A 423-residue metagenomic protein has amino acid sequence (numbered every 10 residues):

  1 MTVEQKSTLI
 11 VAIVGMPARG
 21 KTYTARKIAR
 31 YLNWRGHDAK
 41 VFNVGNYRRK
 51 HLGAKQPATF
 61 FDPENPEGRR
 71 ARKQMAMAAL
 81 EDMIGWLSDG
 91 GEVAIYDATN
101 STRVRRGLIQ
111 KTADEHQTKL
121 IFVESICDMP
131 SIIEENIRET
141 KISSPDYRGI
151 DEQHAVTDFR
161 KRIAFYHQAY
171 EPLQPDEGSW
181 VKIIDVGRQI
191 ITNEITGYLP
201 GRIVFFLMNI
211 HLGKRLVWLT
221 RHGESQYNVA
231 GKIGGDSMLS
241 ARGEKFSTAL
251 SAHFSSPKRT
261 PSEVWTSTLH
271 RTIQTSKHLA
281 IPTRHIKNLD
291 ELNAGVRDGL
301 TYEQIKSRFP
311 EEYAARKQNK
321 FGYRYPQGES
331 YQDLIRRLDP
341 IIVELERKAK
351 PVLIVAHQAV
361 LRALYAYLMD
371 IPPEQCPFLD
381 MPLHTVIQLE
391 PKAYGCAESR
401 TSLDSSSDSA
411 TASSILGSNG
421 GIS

Functional and structural regions predicted by a protein language model:
M1-E4, E171-P175, S179-W180, Q189-L216 (+8 more regions): Acidic, low-complexity terminal tails and accessory targeting/binding regions of phosphate-metabolizing enzymes
M1-I10, R35-D38, Y47, H211-L212: Extreme N-terminal, non-catalytic leader segments that precede Walker-type/kinase nucleotide-binding cores
K6-V11, G90-E92, A349-K350: Pre-Walker A (Motif I) flank of P-loop NTPase domains
I13, I354: Hydrophobic anchor at the beta1->P-loop junction of P-loop NTPases
P17: The conserved Walker
T22-I84, G90-G91, R105, M129-E134: Conserved substrate/cofactor phosphate-moiety recognition/catalytic segment in nucleotide-dependent phosphotransferases
A58-R70, T112-P172: A glycine- and Lys/Arg-enriched "phosphate-lid" helix/loop adjacent to the NTP-binding pocket of small-molecule kinases
A98, R103-G107, K111-T112, K119-S143 (+4 more regions): Phosphate-coordination/substrate-recognition cap region in phosphate-metabolizing enzymes
